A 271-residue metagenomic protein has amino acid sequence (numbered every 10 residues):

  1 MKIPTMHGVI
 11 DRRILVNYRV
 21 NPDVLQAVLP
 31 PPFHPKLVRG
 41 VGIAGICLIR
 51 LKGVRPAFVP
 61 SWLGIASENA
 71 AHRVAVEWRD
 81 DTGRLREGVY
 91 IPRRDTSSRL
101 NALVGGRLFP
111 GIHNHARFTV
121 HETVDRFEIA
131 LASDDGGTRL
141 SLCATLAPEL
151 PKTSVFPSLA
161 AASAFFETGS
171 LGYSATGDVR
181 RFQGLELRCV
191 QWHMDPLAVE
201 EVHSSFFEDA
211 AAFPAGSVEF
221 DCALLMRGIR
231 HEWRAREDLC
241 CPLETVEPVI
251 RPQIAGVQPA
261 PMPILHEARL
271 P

Functional and structural regions predicted by a protein language model:
M1-F58, P196-E208, E219, L225 (+4 more regions): N-terminal domain-onset segments
T5, L25, L48-L51, S61-E68 (+3 more regions): Aromatic-enriched hydrophobic runs in primary sequence
T5, V9-R19, P32-L37, G42-R50 (+7 more regions): Residue-level preference for alpha-helix termini and adjacent loops
P22-L25, R94, G177: Generic alpha-helical secondary structure signal
R55-G136: Aromatic- and glycine-enriched beta-alpha-beta binding-site module
P110-P271: Interaction-surface and assembly-scaffold signal
